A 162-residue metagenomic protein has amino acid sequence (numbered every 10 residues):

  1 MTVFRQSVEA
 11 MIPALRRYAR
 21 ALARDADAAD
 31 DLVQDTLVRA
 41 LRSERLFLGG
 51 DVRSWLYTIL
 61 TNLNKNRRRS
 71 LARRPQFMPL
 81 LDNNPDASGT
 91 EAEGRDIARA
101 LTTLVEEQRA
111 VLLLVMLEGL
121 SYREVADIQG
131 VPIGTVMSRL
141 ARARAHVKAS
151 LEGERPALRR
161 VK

Functional and structural regions predicted by a protein language model:
M1-R17, D27-D30, R109: A short, charge-rich alpha-helical start-of-domain segment used by transcription regulators
V3, F77-M78, R155-K162: Short hydrophobic short-linear motifs embedded in intrinsically disordered terminal tails or helical linkers
R16, A26-S43: Conserved RNAP core-binding helix
D35-V52, S70-L71: Sigma70-family region 2
D51, T58-M78, T90, G153: Arg/Lys-rich amphipathic alpha helix in sigma70-family domain 2
N66, R74-L101, S121, V161: Internal acidic/polar
V111-V115: A short pre-motif secondary-structure segment
Q129-G153: DNA-recognition helix of helix-turn-helix
